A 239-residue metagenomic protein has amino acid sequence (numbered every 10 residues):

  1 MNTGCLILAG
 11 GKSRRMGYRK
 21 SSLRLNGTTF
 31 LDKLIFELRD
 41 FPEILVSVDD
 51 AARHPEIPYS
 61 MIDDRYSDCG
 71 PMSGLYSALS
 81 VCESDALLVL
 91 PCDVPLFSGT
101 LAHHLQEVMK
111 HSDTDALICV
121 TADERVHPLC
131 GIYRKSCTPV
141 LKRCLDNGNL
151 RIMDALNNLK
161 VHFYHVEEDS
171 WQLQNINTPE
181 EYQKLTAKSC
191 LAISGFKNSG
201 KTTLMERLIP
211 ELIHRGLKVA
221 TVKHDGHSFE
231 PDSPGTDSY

Functional and structural regions predicted by a protein language model:
N2-N149, N157-Q172, E180, L212: Nucleotide and nucleotide-moiety/phosphate-recognizing core
C190: Walker A (P-loop) ATP-phosphate-binding motif of ABC ATPase nucleotide-binding domains
I193: Hydrophobic anchor at the beta1->P-loop junction of P-loop NTPases
K197: The conserved Walker
K201: Conserved lysine of the Walker
R207-Y239: N-terminal phosphate/diphosphate-binding loop that engages ATP/GTP or pyrophosphate donors across diverse enzyme folds
